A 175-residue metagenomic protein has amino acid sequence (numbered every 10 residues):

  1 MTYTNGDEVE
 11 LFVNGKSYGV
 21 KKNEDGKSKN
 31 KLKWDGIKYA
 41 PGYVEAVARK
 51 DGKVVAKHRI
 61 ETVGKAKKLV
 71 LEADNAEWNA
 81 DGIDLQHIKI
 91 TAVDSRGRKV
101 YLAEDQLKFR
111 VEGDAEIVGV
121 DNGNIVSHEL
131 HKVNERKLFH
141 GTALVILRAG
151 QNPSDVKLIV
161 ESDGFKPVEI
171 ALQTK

Functional and structural regions predicted by a protein language model:
M1-A56, A73, V93-D94: Long hydrophobic segments that form regular secondary structure
T2-Y3, V47, I83-Y101, L107 (+1 more regions): Beta-strand-rich structural segments
K21-N23, K67-L71, F109-V126: Short aromatic-acidic-glycine turn motif
K33-Y39, H131-Q151: Short, hydrophobic beta-strand segments
Y39-Y43, L85, P153-D155: Extracellular Ig-like/FN3 beta-sandwich strand-entry sites
R49-D51, E161-F165: Beta-strand-rich extracellular modules
K53-G64, K166-T174: Edge beta-strands of extracellular beta-sandwich domains
V63-D81: Low-complexity, acidic Ser/Thr/Pro/Gly-rich terminal tails and inter-domain linkers that flank the onset of structured
